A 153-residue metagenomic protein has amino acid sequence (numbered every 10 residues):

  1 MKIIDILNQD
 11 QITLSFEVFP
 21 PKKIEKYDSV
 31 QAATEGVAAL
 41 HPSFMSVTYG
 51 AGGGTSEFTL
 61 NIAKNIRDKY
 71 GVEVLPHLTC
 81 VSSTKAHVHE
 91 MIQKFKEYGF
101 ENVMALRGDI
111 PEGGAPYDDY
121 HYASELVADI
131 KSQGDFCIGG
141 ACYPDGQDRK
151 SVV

Functional and structural regions predicted by a protein language model:
M1-F16, K23: N-terminal amphipathic alpha-helix/helix-capping segment at the start of soluble metabolic enzymes
I4-Q9, T34-H41, L60-G71, I92-F100 (+1 more regions): Acidic (Asp/Glu)-rich catalytic clusters
L14-P20, M45-V47, V74-L78, V103-A105 (+1 more regions): Hydrophobic faces of well-ordered beta-strands that scaffold small-molecule active sites in alpha/beta enzyme cores
P21-I24, P42-I62, G108-D118: Glycine-rich, proline-tolerant flexible connector loops at the mouths of alpha/beta enzymes
A51, C80-K85, D109-I110, P144-G146: Acidic, glycine-rich active-site loops and adjacent beta-strand->loop/helix elements that engage anionic groups
G53-P76, Y120-G140: Alpha-helix-loop-beta-strand connector modules within alpha/beta enzyme cores
C80-Q93, Y117-H121: Glycine-rich anion/phosphate-binding loops
D148, V152-V153: Conserved small/polar residues in nucleotide/adenosyl-binding loops
